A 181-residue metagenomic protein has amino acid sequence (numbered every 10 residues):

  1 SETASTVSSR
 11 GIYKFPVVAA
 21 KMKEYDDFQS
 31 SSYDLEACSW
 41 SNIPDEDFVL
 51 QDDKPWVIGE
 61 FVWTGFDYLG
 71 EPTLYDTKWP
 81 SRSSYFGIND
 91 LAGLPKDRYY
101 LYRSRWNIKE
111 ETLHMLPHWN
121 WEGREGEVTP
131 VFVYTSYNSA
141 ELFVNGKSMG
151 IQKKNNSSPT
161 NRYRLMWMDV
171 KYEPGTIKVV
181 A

Functional and structural regions predicted by a protein language model:
S1-V180: Extended substrate-binding grooves/exosites of carbohydrate-active enzymes
